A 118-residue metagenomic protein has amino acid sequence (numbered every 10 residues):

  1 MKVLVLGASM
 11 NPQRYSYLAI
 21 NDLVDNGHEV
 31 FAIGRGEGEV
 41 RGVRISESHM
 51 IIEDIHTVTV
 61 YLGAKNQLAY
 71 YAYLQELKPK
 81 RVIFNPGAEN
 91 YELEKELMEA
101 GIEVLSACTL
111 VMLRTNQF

Functional and structural regions predicted by a protein language model:
M1-H56, A69-N85, E89-F118: Structural/interface elements that position substrates and couple domains in central-metabolism enzymes
Y61-L62, P86: Glycine-rich, N-terminal phosphate-binding loop of Rossmann-like dinucleotide-binding domains
G63-A69: Beta-loop-alpha module in the N-terminal Rossmann-like domain of NAD(P)-dependent dehydrogenases, especially those
